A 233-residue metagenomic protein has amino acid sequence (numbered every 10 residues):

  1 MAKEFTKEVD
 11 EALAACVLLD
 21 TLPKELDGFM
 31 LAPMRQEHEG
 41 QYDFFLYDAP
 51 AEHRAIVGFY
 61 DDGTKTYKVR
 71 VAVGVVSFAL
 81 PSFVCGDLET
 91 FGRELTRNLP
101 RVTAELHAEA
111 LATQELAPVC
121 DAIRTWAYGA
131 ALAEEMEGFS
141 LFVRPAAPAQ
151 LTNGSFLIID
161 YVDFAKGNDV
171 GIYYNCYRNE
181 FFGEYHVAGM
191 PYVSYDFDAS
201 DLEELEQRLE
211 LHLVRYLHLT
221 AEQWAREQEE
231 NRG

Functional and structural regions predicted by a protein language model:
M1-Y47, R101-G167: Negatively charged, low-complexity tracts enriched in Asp/Glu with abundant Ser/Thr
A51-E94, D163-Q207: Intrinsically disordered, low-complexity regulatory segments enriched in Ser/Thr/Pro and charged residues
S77-A122, V187-G233: Mixed-charge, Lys/Arg-enriched low-complexity segments
